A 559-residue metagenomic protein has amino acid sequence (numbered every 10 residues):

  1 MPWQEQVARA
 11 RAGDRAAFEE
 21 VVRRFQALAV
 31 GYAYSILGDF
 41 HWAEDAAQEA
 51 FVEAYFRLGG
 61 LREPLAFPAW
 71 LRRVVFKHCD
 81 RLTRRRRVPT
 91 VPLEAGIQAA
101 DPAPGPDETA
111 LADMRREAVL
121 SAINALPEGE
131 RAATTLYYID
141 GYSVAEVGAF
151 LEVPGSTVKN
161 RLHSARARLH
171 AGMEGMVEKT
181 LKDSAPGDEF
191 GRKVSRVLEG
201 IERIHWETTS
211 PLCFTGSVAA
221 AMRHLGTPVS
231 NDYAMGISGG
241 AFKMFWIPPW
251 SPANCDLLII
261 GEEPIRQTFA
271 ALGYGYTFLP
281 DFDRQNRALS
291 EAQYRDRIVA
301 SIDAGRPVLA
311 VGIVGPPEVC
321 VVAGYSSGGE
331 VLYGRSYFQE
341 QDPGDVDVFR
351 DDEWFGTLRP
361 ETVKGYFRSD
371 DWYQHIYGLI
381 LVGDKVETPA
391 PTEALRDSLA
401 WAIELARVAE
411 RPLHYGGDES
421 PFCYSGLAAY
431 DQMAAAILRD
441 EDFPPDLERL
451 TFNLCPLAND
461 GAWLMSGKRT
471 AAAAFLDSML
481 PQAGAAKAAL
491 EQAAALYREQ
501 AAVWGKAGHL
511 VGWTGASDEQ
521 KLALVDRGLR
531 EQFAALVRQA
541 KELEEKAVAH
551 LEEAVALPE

Functional and structural regions predicted by a protein language model:
W3, P89-A112, R116, S143 (+1 more regions): Internal acidic/polar
V7-G31: A short, charge-rich alpha-helical start-of-domain segment used by transcription regulators
G31, D45-V52, F56, L65-K77: Structural recognition of an alpha-helix C-terminal capping motif at a helix-to-coil junction
G59-E63, R73-L93, A112, S164 (+1 more regions): Arg/Lys-rich amphipathic alpha helix in sigma70-family domain 2
A69, F76-D80, L151-V177: DNA-recognition helix of helix-turn-helix
V91, F150, A167-G200: C-terminal edge and immediately downstream basic/flexible tail or linker adjoining helix-turn-helix-like DNA-binding
A133-Y137: A short pre-motif secondary-structure segment
E199-A234, G240-N286, D303-A304, L309-P317 (+1 more regions): Cys-His-centered catalytic/binding microenvironment captured across papain-like cysteine peptidases and homologous
